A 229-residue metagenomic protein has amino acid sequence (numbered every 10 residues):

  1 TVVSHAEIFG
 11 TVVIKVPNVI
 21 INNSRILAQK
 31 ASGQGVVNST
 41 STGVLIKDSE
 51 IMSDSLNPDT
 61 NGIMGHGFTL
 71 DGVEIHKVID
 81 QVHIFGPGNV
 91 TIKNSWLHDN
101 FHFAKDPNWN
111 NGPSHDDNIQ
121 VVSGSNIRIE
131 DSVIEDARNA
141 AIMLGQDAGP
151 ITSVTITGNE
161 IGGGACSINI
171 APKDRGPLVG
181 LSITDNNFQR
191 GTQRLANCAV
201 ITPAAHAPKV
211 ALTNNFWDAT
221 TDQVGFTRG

Functional and structural regions predicted by a protein language model:
T1-N23: N-terminal segments that cap or nucleate solenoid repeat domains
A6, S24, S49, V73 (+6 more regions): Consensus "Asn ladder" position of solenoid repeat domains
F9-G10, K30-N38, S53-G62, H76-H83 (+4 more regions): Extracellular beta-strand/beta-solenoid scaffold signature
K15-P17, I21, T40-S41, I46 (+16 more regions): Parallel beta-helix/beta-solenoid
V16-L27, S132-A140: Short linear, low-complexity motifs centered on an aromatic residue
I21-M52: Mid-chain, structured segments of secreted extracytoplasmic proteins
F101-H102: Transition segment at domain starts
